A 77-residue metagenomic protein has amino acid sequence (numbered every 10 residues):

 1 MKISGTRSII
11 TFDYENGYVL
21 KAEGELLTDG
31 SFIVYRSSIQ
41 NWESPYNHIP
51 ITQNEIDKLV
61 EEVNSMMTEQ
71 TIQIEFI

Functional and structural regions predicted by a protein language model:
M1-L27: Amphipathic, interaction-prone secondary-structure segments
S31-I77: Acidic, low-complexity intrinsically disordered segments
